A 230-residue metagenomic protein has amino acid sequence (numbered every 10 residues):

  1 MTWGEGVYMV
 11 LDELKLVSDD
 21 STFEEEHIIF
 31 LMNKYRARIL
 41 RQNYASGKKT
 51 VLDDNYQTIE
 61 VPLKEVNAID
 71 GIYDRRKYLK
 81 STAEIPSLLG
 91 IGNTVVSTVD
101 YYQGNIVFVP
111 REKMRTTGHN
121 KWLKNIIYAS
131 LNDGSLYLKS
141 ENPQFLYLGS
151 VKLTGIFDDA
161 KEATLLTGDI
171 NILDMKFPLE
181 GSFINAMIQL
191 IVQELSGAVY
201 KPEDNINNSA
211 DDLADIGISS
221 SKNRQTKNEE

Functional and structural regions predicted by a protein language model:
M1-E230: Glycine-enriched, solvent-exposed interface loops adjoining structured elements
